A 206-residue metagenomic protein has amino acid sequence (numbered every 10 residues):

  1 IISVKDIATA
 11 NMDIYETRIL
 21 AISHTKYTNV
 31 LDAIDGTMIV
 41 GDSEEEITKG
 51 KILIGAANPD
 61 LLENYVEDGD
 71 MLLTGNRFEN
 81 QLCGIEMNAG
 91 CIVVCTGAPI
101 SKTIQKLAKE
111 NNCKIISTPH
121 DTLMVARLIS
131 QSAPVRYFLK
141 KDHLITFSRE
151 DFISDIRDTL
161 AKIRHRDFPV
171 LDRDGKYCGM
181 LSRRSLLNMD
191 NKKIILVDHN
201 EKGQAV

Functional and structural regions predicted by a protein language model:
S3-T28, T48, P119-T146, R157 (+1 more regions): Tandem CBS (Bateman) regulatory domains
A10, T17-N80: Gly/Thr-rich phosphate-binding loop signature of adenosyl cofactor/nucleotide-binding cores
I54-L139: Feature captures the catalytic cores and cofactor-binding loops of soluble hydro-lyases/lyases that act on carboxylate
S148-D151: Extracytoplasmic Gram-positive cell-surface binding/anchoring modules and repeats
K162-H165: Short, small/polar residue-rich loop motifs at catalytic or cofactor-binding pockets
D172: Short, acidic, Ser/Thr-enriched surface-loop or helix-capping motifs
